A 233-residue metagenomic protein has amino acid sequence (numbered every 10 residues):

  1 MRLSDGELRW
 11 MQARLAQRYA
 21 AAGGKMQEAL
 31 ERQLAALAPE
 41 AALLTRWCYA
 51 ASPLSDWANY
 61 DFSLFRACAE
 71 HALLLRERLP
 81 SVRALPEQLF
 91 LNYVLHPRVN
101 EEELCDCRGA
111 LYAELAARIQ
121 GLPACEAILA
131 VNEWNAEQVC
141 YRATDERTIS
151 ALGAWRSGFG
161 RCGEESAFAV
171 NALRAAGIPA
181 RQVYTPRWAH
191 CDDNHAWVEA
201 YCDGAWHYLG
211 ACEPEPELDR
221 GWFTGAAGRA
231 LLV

Functional and structural regions predicted by a protein language model:
R2-S157: Secondary-structure boundary elements
E114-P123, A127-E133, R142-L152, S157-V233: Hydrophobic/aromatic-rich core segments of domains that either
